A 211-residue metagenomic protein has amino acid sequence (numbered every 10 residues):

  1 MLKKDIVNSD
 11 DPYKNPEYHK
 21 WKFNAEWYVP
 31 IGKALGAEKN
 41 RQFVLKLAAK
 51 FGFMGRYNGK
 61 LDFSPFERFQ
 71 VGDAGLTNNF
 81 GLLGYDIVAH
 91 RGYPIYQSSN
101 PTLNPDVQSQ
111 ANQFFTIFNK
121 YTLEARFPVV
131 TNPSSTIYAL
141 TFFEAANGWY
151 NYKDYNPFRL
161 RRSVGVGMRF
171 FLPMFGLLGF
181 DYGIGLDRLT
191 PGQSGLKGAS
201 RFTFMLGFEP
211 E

Functional and structural regions predicted by a protein language model:
M1-V129, T141, W149-N151, Q193-G195 (+1 more regions): C-terminal outer-membrane beta-barrel translocator/porin domains of Gram-negative envelope proteins and their
I31-G36, V130-P133, I137, F170-F180 (+1 more regions): Repeated loop/turn-to-beta-strand initiation elements of outer-membrane beta-barrel proteins
N119-F127, S135-I137, A145, G165-R169: Conserved C-terminal beta-signal and adjacent last beta-strands/turns of outer-membrane beta-barrel proteins
V130, A146-G148, F175, G185-L189: Short Gly/Pro-enriched loop/turn and capping motifs at secondary-structure junctions
S135-A139, L160-V164, P173-L178, S200-F202: A short pocket-lining beta-strand/turn micro-motif at the edge of beta-sheets
A146-S163: Outer-membrane beta-barrel transmembrane domain signature
R162, G183, D187-S194, G198-T203: Short beta-alpha connecting loops at secondary-structure transitions that line or flank enzyme active sites
F170, G198-E211: Outer-membrane beta-barrel "beta-signal"
